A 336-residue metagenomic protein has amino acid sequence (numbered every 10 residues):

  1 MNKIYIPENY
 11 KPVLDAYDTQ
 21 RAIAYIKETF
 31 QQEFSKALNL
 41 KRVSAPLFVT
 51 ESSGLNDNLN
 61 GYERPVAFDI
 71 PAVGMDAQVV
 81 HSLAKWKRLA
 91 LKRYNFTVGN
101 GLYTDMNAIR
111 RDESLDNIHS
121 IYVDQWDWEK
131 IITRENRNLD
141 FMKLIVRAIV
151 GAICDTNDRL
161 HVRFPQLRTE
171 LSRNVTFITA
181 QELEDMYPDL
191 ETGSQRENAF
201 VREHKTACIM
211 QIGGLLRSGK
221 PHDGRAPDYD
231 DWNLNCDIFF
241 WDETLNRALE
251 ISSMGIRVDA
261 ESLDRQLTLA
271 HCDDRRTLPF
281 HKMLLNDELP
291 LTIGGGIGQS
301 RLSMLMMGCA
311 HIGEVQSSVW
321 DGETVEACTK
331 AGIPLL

Functional and structural regions predicted by a protein language model:
N2-H119, D127-I131: Class II aminoacyl-tRNA synthetase-like tRNA-binding/catalytic domains
R21-Y25, T29, R137-L144, A148 (+3 more regions): Generic recognition of stable, solvent-exposed alpha-helical segments in well-folded globular domains
I23-I26, F30, F34, F68 (+8 more regions): Generic structural hydrophobic/aromatic packing signal, biased to beta-strands
F34-K41, I149-L160, A310: A generic secondary-structure signal for well-formed alpha-helical elements
L47-E51, P165-S172, E323-V325: A glycine-rich phosphate-binding loop feature that marks nucleotide/adenosyl-phosphate handling sites
N100-L102, V123-D127, H204-T206, N246-A248: Extracellular structured ligand-interaction cores
T104-G193: Extended, charged alpha-beta segments that form solvent-exposed binding/catalytic grooves in nucleic-acid-handling
I109, A180-L336: A translation/RNA-centric and nucleic-acid-associated enzymatic feature enriched in Class II aminoacyl-tRNA synthetases
